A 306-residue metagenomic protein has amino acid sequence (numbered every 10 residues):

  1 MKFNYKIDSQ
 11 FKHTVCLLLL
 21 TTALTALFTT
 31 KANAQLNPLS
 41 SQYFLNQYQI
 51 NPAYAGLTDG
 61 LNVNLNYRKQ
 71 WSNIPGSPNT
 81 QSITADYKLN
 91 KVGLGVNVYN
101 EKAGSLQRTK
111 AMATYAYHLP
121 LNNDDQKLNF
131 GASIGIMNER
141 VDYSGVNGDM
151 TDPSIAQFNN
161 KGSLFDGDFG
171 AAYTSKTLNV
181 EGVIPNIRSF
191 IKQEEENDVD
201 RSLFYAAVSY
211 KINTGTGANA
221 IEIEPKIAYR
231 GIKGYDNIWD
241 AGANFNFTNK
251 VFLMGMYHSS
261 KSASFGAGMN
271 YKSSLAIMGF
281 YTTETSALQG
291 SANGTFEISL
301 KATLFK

Functional and structural regions predicted by a protein language model:
M1-N37, A243, G294, L304-K306: Bacterial Sec-dependent N-terminal signal peptides
Q35-K306: Subset of outer-membrane beta-barrel
